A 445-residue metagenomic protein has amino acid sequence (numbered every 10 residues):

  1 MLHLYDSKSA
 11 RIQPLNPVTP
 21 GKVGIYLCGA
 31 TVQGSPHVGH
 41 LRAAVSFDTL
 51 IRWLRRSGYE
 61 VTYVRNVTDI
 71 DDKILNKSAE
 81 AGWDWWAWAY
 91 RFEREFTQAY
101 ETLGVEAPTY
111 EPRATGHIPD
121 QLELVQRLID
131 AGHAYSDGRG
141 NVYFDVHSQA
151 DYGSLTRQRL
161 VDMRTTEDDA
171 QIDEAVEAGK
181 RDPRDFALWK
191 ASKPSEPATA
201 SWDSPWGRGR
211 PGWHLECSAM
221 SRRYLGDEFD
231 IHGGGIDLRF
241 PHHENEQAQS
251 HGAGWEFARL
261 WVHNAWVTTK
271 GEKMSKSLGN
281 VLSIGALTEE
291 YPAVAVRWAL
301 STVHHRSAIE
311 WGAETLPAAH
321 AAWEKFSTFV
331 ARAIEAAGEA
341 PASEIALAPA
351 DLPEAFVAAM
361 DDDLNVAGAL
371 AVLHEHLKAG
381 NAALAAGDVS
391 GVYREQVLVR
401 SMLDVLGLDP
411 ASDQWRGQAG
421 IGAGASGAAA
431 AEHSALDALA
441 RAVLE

Functional and structural regions predicted by a protein language model:
M1-Q33, D48, P119-A336: Alpha-helical recognition segments enriched in aromatics with Gly/Pro capping that present substrate-recognition
S9-P14, V18-E106: N-terminal, positively charged nucleic-acid-binding surface of large information/translation enzymes
V67-D72, E93-F96, E106-Q121, R139-S148 (+1 more regions): Short, glycine/charge-rich beta-strand/loop segments that flank catalytic centers and engage negatively charged groups
S78-W85, T109-T115, G207, G235-I236: The substrate-binding groove and active-site-proximal loops of carbohydrate-active enzymes, especially glycoside
A99-T102, L124-R127, A131, Y135 (+2 more regions): Short alpha-helical functional segments enriched in proximate histidine and acidic residues
K273, V281-E445: Structural preference for alpha-helix termini/caps and helix-kink/transition segments
